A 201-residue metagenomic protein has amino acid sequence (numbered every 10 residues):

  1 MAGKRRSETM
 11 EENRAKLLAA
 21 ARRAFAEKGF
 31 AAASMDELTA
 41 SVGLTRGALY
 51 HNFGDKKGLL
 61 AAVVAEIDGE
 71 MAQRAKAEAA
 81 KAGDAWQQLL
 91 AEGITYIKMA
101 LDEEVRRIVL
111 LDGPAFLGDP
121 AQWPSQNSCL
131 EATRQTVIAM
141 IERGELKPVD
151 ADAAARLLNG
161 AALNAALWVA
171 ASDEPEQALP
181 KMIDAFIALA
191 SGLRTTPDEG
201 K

Functional and structural regions predicted by a protein language model:
M1-K28, A32-L44, K57-A61: Basic, helix-initiating cap at the start of DNA-binding domains
G47: Key DNA-contact positions within bacterial/archaeal DNA-binding proteins
Y50-F53, K57: A short His-aromatic
A61-I67: Alpha-helical DNA-contacting segments of helix-turn-helix folds
A62, K76-E103, A155-L158: Hydrophobic alpha-helical connector segments
G69-A72, L117-R143, D152-R156, P180 (+1 more regions): Amphipathic alpha-helical packing segments from all-alpha helical-bundle domains
T95-K98, V149-W168, L179-A190: Hydrophobic alpha-helical segments that form the core of small-molecule binding pockets and/or dimer interfaces
A100-P120, A171: Amphipathic alpha-helical segments used for helix-helix packing
